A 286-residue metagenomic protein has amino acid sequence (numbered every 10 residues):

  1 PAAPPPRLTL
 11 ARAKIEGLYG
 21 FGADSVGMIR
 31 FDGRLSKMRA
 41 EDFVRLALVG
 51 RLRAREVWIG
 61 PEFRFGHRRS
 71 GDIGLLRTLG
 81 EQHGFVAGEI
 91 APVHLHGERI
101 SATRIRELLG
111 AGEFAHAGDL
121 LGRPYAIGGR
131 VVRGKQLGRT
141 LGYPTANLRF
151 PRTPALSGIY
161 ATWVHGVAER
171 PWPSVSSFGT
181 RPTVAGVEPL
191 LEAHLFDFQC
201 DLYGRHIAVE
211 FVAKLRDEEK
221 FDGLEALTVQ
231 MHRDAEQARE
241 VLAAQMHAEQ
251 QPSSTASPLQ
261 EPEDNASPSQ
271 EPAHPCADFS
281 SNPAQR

Functional and structural regions predicted by a protein language model:
P1-L52: Core alpha/beta nucleotide-donor-binding catalytic domains of modification enzymes
R12-I15, Y19, R77, E81 (+1 more regions): Class I S-adenosyl-L-methionine
A13-G17, A115, D119-L121, R130 (+1 more regions): Short low-complexity stretches enriched in small and charged residues
R30, A91-V93, A213: Residues at the C-termini of beta-strands that transition into short coil/loop
R30, P61, F178-T180: Short secondary-structure boundary segments
R34-P144, E218-A235, E249, F279: Classical nucleotidyltransferase
R133-R286: Phosphate/ribose-recognition catalytic cores of enzymes acting on nucleotide-derived substrates
